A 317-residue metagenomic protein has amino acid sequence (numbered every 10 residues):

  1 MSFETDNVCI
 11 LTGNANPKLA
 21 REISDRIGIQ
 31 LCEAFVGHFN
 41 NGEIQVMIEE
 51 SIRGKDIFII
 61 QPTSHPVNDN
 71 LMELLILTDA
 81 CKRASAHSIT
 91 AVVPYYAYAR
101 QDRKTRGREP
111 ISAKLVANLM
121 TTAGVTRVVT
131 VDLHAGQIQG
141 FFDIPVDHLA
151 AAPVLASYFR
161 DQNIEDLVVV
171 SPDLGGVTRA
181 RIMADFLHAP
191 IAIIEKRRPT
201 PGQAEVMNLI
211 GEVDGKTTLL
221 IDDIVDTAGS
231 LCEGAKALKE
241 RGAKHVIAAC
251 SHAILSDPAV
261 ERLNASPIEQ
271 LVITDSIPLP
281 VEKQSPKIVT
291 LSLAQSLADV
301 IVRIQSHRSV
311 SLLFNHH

Functional and structural regions predicted by a protein language model:
M1-H317: PRPP-associated nucleotide enzymes
